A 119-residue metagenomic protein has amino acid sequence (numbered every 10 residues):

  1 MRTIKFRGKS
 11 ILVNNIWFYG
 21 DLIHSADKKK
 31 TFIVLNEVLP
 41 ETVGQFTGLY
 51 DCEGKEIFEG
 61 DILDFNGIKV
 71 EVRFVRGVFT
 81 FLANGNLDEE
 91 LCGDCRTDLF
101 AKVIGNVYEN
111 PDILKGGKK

Functional and structural regions predicted by a protein language model:
M1-K119: Secondary-structure transition motif
